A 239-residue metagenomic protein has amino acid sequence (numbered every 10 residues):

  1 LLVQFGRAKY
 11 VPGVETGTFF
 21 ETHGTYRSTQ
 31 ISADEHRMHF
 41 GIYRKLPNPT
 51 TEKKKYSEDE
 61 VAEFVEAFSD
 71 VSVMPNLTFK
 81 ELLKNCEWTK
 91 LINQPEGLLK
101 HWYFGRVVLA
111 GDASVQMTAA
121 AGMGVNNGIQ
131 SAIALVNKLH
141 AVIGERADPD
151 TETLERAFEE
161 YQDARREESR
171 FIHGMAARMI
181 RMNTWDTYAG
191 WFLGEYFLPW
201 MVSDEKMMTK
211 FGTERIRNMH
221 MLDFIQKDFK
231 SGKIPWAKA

Functional and structural regions predicted by a protein language model:
L1-K90, Q94, L98-L99, Y103: Conserved FAD-binding catalytic core of PHBH/FMO-like flavoproteins
Q4, W88-R178: Conserved mid-domain beta->alpha element of the FAD-binding
G13-R27, G41-R44, S57-F64, E96-D112 (+3 more regions): Short, Lys/Arg-enriched charge-dense amphipathic segments
P47, S57-E58, G128, L135 (+2 more regions): Short, charged/polar low-complexity linear motifs in solvent-exposed/disordered segments
T78, T118-A120, T187: Secondary-structure junction/capping motif
N137-A239: C-terminal helical "tail/cap" subdomain of flavin- and related membrane-associated enzymes
